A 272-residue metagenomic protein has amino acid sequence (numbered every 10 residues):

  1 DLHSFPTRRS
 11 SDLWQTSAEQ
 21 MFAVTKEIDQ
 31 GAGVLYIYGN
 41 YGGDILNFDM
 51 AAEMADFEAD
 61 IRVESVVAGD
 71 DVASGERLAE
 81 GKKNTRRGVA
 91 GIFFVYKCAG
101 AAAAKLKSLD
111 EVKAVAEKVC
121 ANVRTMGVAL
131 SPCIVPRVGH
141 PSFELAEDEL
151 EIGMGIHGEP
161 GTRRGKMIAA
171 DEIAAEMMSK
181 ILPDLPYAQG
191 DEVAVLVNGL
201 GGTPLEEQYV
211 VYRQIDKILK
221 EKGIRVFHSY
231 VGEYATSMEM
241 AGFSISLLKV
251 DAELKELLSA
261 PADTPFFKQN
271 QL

Functional and structural regions predicted by a protein language model:
H3-S4, A51-D56, V210-K217: Short, solvent-exposed amphipathic alpha-helical segments in soluble enzyme and RNA/protein-processing domains
F5-S10: Short, small-residue-biased leader/transition segments that mark boundaries at the very start of proteins
S11, G33-Y36, I61-S65, G127 (+4 more regions): Structural motif
S11-W14, Y38-G42, T85-V89, R163-D171 (+1 more regions): Hydrophobic alpha-helical scaffolding
W14-F22, D70-A73, H228-M238: Short acidic loop-to-helix transition motifs that present clustered carboxylates
A18-Q20, K26-L150: N-terminal glycine-/lysine-enriched basic segments
E80-G81, A103-V210: Mixed-charge interfacial surface used for oligomerization/domain docking and macromolecular partner engagement
K180-L272: C-terminal non-catalytic interaction/assembly regions of soluble proteins
